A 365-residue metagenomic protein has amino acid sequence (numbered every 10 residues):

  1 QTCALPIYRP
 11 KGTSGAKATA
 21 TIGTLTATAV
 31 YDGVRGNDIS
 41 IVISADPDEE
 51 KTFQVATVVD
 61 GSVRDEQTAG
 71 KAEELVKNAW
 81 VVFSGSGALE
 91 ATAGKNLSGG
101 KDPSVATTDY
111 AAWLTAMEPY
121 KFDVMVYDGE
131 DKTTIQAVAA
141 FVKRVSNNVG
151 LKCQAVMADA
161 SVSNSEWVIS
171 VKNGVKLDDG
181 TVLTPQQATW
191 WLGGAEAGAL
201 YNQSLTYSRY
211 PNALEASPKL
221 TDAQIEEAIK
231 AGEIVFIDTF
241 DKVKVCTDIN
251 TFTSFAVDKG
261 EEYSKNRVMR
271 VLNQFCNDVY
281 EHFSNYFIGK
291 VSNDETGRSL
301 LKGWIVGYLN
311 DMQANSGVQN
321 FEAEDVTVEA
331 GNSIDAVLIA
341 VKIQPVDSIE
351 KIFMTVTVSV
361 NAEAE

Functional and structural regions predicted by a protein language model:
T2-L5: Short, small-residue-biased leader/transition segments that mark boundaries at the very start of proteins
Y8-K290, Q313, G317-E322, V326: A glycine- and small-residue-enriched flexible loop/hinge signal that marks low-structured segments
T296-K342: C-terminal structured domain segments
T327-E365: C-terminal edge-of-domain segments
